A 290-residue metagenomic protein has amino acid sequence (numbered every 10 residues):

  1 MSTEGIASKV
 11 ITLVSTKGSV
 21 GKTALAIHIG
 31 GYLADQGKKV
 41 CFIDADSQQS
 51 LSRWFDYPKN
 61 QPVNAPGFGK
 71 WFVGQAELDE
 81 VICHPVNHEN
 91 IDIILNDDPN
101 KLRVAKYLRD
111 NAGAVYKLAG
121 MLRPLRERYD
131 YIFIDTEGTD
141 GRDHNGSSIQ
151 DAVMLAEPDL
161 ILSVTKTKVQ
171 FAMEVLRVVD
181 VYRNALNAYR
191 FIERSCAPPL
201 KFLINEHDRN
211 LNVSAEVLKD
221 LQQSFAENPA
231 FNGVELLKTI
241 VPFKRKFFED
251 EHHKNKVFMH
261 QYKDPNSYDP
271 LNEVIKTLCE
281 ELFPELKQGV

Functional and structural regions predicted by a protein language model:
M1-V290: P-loop NTP-binding core
